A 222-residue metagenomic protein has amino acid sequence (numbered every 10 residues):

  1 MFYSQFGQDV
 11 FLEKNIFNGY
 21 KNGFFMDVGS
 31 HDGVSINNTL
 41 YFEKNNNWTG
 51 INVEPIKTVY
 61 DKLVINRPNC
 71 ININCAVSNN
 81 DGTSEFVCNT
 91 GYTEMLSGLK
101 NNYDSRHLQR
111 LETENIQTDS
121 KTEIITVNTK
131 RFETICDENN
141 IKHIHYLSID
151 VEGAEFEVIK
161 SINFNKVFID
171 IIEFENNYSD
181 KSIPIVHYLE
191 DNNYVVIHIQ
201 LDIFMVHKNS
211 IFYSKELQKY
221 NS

Functional and structural regions predicted by a protein language model:
M1-S222: Phosphate/nucleotide-binding beta-alpha loop and adjacent structural elements of enzyme active sites
